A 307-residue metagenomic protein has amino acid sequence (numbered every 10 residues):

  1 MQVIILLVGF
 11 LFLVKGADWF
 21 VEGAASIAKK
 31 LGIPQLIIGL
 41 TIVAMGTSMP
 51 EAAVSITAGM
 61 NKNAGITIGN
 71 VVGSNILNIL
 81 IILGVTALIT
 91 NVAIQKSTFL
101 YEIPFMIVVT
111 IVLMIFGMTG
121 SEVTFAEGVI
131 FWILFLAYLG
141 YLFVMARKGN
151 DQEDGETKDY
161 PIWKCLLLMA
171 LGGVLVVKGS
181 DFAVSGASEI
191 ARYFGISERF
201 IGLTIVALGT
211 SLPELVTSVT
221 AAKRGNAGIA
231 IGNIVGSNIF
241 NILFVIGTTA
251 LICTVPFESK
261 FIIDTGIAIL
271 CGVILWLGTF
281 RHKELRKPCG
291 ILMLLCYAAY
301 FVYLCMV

Functional and structural regions predicted by a protein language model:
M1-V307: Hydrophobic alpha-helical segments, chiefly the membrane-spanning helices and signal/signal-anchor peptides
